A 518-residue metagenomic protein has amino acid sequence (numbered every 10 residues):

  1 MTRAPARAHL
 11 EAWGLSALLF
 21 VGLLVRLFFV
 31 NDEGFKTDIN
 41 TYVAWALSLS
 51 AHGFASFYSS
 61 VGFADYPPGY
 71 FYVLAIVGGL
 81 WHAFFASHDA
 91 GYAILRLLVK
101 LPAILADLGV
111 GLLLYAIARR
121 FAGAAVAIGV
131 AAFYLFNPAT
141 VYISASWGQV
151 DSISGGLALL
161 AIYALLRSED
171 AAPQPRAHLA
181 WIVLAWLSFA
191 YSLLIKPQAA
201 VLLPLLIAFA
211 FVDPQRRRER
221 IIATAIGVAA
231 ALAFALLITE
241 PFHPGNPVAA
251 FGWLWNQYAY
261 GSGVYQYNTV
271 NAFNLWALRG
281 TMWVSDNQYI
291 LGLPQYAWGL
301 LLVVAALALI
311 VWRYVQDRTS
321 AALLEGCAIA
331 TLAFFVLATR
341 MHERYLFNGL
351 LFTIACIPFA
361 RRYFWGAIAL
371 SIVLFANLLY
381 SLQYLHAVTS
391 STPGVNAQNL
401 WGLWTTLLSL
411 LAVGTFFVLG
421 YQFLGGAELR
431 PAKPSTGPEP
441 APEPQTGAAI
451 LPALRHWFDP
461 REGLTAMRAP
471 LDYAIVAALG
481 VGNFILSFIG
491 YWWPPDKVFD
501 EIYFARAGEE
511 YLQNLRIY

Functional and structural regions predicted by a protein language model:
M1-L27, R119, A127-G129, I226 (+2 more regions): Start-transfer (signal-anchor) and selected internal transmembrane alpha helices of multi-pass inner/ER membrane
T2-R3, A171-R176, V201-L232, G245 (+2 more regions): Perimembrane helix-loop-helix junctions
R7-A44, H52, I104-D107, A229-P247 (+1 more regions): Transmembrane signal-anchor helices characteristic of membrane glycosylation enzymes that use polyprenol
E11, P214, Q257-V336: Aromatic/glycine/proline-enriched transmembrane-helix motif characteristic of membrane-embedded glycan-assembly enzymes
D38-D65, G69, I76-S87, P247-Q257 (+1 more regions): Extracytosolic helix-loop segments that constitute the early lumenal/periplasmic catalytic or substrate-binding loops
F84-I94, G109, L114-N137, S168-R176 (+2 more regions): Transmembrane-helix signature of polytopic, membrane-embedded enzymes that assemble or transfer cell-envelope glycans
L97-A122, L160, A305-Y314: Transmembrane-helix motifs of polytopic, lipid-linked glycan transferases
L113-A116, I153-A172, V183, F352-T353: Specific aromatic-rich, kink-prone transmembrane helix
